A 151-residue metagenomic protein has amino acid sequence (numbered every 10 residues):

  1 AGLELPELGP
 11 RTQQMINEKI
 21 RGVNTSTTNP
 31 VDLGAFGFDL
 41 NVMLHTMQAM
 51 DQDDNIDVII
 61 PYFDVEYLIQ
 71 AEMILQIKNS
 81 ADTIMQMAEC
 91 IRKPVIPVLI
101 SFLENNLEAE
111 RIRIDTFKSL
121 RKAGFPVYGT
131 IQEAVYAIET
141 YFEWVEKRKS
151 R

Functional and structural regions predicted by a protein language model:
A1-E72: Short glycine-cluster motifs
A1-L8, L75-R151: Peripheral docking tails and interdomain loops at the edges of cofactor- or intermediate-handling domains
